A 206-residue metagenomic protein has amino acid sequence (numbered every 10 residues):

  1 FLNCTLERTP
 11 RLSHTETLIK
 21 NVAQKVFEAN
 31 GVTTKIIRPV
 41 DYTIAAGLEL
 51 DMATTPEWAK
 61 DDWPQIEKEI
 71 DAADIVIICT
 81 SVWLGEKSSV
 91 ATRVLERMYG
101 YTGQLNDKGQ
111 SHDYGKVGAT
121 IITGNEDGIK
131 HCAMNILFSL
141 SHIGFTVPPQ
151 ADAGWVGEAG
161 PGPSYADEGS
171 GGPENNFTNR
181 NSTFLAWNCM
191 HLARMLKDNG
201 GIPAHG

Functional and structural regions predicted by a protein language model:
F1-K108, G169-G206: N-terminal beta1-alpha1-beta2 submodule of the flavodoxin-like/Rossmannoid cofactor-binding fold
S13, D107-G160, F177-R180: Short, glycine-/small-residue-rich phosphate/pyrophosphate-handling segment
T15, I129, N135, W155 (+3 more regions): Amphipathic, positively biased hydrophobic alpha-helical segments used for protein targeting and membrane insertion
T43, G47, V156-P161: Conserved catalytic loop of SAM-dependent methyltransferase domains
G157-E174: Short helix/strand-capping connector loops at secondary-structure junctions
